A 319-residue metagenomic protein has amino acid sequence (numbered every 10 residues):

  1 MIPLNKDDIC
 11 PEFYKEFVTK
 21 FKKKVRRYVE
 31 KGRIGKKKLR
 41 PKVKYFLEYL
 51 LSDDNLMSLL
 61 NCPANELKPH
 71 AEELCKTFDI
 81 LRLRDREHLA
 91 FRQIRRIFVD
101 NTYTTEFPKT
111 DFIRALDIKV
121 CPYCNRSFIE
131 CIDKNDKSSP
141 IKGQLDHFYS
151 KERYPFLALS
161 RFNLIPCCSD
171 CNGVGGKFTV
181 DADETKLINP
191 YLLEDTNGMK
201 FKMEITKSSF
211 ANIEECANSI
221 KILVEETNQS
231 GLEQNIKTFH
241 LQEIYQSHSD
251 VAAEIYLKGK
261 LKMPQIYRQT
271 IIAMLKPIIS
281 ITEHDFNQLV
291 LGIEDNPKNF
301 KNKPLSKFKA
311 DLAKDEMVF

Functional and structural regions predicted by a protein language model:
M1-K109: N-terminal accessory alpha/beta regions
I2-K38, K42, C216-F319: C-terminal, charged low-complexity interaction regions
P108-D117, P155-R161: Short, flexible, mixed-charge glycine/proline-rich loop motifs that serve as phosphate/nucleic-acid-contacting
D111-K142, C168-C171: Short cysteine-rich loop/turn motifs with clustered Cys
R126-N163, K177-D183, L187-L192: Histidine-centered nuclease catalytic patch
K151, C167-V174: Short hydrophobic alpha-helical module
V174-I236: Domain-level detector of nuclease and nuclease-like folds in predominantly extracellular/periplasmic contexts
